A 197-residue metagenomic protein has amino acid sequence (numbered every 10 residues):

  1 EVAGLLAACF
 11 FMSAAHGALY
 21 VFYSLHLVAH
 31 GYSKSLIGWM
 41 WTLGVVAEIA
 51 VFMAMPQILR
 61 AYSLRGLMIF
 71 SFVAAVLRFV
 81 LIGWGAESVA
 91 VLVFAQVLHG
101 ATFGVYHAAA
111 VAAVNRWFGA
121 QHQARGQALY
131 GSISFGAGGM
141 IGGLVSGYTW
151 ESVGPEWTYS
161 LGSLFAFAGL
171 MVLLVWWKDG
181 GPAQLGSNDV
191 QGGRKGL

Functional and structural regions predicted by a protein language model:
V2-A8, S13-M40: Helix-loop boundary and gating motifs at the non-cytosolic
L27-V28, I58-L59, V145-G154: Interfacial helix-cap and linker-helix signal at transmembrane-aqueous boundaries of multi-pass secondary transporters
A50-L64, W150-E151: Helix-to-loop junctions at the C-terminal end of transmembrane segments in multipass secondary transporters
A54, L161-L197: Multi-pass alpha-helical transporter architecture, strongest for 12-TM Major Facilitator/SLC carriers used
G66-L81, S163: Structural signature of the two symmetry-related core transmembrane helices
G83-A95: Helix-loop junctions at membrane interfaces in 12-TM secondary transporters
V105-G119: Intracellular juxtamembrane helix-capping segments at the cytosolic ends of symmetry-related transmembrane helices
G147-A168: A membrane-interface helix-boundary motif in multi-pass transporters
